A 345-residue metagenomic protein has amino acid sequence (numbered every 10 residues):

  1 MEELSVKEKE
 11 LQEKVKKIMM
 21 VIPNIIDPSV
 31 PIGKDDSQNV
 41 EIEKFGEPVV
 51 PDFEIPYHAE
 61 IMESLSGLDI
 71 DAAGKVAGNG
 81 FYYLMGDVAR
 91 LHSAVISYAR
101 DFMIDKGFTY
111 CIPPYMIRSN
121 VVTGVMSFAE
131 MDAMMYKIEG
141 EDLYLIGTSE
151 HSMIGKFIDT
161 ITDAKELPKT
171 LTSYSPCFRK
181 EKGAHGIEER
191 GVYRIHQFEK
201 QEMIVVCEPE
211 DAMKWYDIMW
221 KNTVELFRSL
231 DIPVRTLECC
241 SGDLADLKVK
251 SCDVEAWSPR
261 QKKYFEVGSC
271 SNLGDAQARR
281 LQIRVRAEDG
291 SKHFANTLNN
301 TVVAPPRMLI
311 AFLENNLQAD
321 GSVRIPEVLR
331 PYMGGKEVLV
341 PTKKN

Functional and structural regions predicted by a protein language model:
M1-V49, E63, G67: N-terminal alpha-helical targeting/anchoring segments
K44-N345: TRNA-recognition modules of translation machinery and tRNA-sensing kinases, especially anticodon-binding
